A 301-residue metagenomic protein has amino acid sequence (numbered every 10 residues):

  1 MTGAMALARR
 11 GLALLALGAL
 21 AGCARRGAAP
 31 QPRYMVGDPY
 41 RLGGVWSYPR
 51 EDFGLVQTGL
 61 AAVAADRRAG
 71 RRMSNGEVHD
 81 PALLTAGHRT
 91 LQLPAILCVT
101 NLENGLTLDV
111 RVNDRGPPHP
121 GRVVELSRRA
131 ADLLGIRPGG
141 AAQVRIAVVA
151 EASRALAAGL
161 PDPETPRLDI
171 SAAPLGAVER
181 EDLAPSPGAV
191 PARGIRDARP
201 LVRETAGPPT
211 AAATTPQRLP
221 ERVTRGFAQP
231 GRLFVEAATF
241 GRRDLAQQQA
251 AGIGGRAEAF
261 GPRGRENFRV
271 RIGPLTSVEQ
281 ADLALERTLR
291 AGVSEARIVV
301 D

Functional and structural regions predicted by a protein language model:
M1-A6: N-terminal secretory signal peptides that target proteins for export/translocation
R9-A13: N-terminal export leaders
A19-G22: C-terminal motif of bacterial Sec signal peptides marking the signal peptidase cleavage site
A24-R26: Bacterial signal peptide processing site
A28-L60: Post-signal peptide N-terminal segment of mature Sec-exported envelope proteins
R67-S186: Exported/periplasmic cell-wall-interacting domains
L160-R232: Long, low-complexity, acidic/serine-threonine-proline-glutamine-glycine-rich intrinsically disordered tracts that serve
T214-P230, T239-D301: Extracytoplasmic
